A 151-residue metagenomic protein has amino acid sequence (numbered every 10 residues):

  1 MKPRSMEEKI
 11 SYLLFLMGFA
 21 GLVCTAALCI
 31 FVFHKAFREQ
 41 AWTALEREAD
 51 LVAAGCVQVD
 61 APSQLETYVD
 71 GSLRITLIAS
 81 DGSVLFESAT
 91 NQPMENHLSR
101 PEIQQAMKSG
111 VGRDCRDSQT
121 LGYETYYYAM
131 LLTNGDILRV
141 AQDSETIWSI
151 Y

Functional and structural regions predicted by a protein language model:
K2-V84, A89-Q92, K108, S149: Juxtamembrane segments flanking the first transmembrane helix of membrane-anchored signal-transduction proteins
E8, L65, L98-S99, Y126-Y127 (+1 more regions): Alpha-helix boundary/interfacial micro-motifs
F37, E95-L98, R139, Y151: Pocket-edge positions in alpha/beta enzyme catalytic cores
Q40-R47, L98-P101, Q142: A general alpha-helical scaffold signature found inside nucleotide-binding enzyme cores
A54-V59, T133-Y151: Helix-start (N-cap) segments at beta->loop->alpha junctions that couple sensory/regulatory domains to adjoining helices
V69, Q92-N134: Membrane-proximal, non-catalytic sensory/regulatory domains of signal-transducing membrane proteins
R74-I78, Y128, R139: Soluble periplasmic/extracytoplasmic beta-strand elements of cell-envelope proteins
